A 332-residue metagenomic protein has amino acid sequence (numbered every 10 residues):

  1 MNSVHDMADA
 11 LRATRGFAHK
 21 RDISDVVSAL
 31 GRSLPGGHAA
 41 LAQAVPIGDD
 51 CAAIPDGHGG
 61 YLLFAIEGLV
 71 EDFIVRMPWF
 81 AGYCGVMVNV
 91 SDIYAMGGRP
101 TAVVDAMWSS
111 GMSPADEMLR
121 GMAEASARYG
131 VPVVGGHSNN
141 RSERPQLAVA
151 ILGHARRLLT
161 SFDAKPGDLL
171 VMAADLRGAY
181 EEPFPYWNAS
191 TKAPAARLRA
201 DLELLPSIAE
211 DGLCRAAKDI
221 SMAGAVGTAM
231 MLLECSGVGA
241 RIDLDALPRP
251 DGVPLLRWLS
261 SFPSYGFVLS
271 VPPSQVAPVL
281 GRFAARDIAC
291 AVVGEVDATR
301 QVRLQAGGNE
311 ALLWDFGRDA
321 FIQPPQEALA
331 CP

Functional and structural regions predicted by a protein language model:
M1-V86, V90-A95, V131, D168-L169 (+2 more regions): N-terminal glycine-rich phosphate/pyrophosphate-binding loops that anchor nucleotide-derived ligands and cofactors
N2-A10, A18, D22, L30 (+1 more regions): Acidic, Ser/Thr/Pro-rich beta/coil linker or hinge segments at domain junctions
Q43-I47, P55, L63-A65, P132-G136 (+5 more regions): General beta-strand structural signal in soluble alpha/beta enzymes
Q43-P46, N139, I220, V238-P250 (+1 more regions): Beta-strand->loop->alpha-helix junctions that form or flank phosphate-binding loops in nucleotide-handling enzymes
Y61-L62, L69-E71, R99-F184, E295-A298 (+1 more regions): Glycine-rich anion-binding loops of enzyme active sites
M77-V104, E117-R128, E203-A209, A225-M231: Small-aliphatic-rich amphipathic alpha-helix that forms the alpha element of a beta-alpha
S110, A196-S264: Active-site-proximal betaalpha loop/short-helix elements that scaffold phosphoryl/nucleotidyl transfer chemistry
S270-A277: Helix N-cap motif at beta-to-alpha junctions
